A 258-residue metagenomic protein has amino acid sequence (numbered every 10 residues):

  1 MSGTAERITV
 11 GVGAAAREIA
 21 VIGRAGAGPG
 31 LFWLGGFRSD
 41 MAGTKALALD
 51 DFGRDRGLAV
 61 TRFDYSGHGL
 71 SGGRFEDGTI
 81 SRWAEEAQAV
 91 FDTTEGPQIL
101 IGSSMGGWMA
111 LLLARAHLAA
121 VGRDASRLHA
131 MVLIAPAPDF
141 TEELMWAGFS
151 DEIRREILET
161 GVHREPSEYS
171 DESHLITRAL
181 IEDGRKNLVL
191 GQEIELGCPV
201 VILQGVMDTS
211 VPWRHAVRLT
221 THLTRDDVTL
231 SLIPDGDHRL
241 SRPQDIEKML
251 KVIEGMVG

Functional and structural regions predicted by a protein language model:
M1-G26, R242: N-terminal cap/lid segment of alpha/beta-hydrolase-fold proteins
A5, D124-I233, D237-V257: The alpha/beta-hydrolase serine catalytic core
G28-G36: Short beta-strand element of the alpha/beta-hydrolase
F37-D50, R214: The serine-hydrolase catalytic nucleophile loop
R38, Y65-L70, P138, D237: Alpha/beta-hydrolase active-site loop signature
A48-G72: Conserved alpha/beta-hydrolase
H68-T94: Catalytic nucleophile-loop/oxyanion-hole region of alpha/beta-hydrolase and closely related hydrolase-like folds
A89-I153: Primarily recognizes the serine-hydrolase "nucleophile elbow" in alpha/beta-hydrolase and SGNH/GDSL folds
